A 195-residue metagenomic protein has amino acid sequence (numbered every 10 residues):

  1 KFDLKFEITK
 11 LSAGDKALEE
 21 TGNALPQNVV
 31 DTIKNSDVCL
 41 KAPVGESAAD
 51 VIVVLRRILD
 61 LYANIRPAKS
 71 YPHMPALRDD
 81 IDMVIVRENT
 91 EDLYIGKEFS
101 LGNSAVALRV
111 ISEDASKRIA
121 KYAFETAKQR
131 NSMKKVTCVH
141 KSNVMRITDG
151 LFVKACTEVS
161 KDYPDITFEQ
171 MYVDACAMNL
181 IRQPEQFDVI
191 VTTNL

Functional and structural regions predicted by a protein language model:
K1-F2, G102-D174, Q186: Glycine-rich phosphate/diphosphate-binding loop of Rossmann-like nucleotide-binding domains
D3-Q27, L180: N-terminal beta-loop-helix "entrance" segment that forms/cooperates in small-molecule cofactor or anionic ligand
K5-E7, N64, T167-E169: Conserved beta-strand segments of alpha/beta enzyme cores
L11-A13, V44-G45, S70, K141-S142 (+2 more regions): Short, ordered loop/turn segments at secondary-structure junctions
E19-R109: N-terminal glycine-rich phosphate/adenylate-binding segment common to multiple enzyme folds
N28-S47, D165-L195: Glycine-rich phosphate-binding loop
D31-I33, P75-D79, Q129-R130, S160-D162 (+1 more regions): Solvent-exposed alpha-helices and their adjacent loops that cap or buttress functional pockets in soluble metabolic
T32-N35, D50, V54, I85 (+4 more regions): Alpha-helical scaffold segments in soluble metabolic enzymes
